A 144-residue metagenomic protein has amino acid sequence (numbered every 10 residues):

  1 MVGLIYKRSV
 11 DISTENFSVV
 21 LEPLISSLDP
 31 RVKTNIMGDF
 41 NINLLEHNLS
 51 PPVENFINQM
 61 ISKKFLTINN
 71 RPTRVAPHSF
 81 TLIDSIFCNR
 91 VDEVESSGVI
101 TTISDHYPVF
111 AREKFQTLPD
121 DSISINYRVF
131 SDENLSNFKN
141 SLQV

Functional and structural regions predicted by a protein language model:
M1, I83-S85, Y107-V109: Short beta-strand micro-motifs in enzyme catalytic cores
M1-V10, N35-M37: Active-site-proximal beta-strand elements of phosphoester/diester hydrolases
G3, T14-E15, E46, S96 (+1 more regions): Intrinsically disordered, low-complexity regions enriched in proline, serine, glycine and charged residues
I5, I68, A111: Hydrophobic residues at beta-strand termini and immediately following loops that shape nucleotide-binding pockets
K7-S9, N41-N43, D92-E93, Q116-L118: Short, solvent-exposed loop/turn segments at secondary-structure junctions
D11, T73-H78, I103-S104: A short acidic, often aromatic-flanked loop/helix-cap motif at beta-alpha or helix-coil junctions that lines enzyme
N16-V91: Metal-dependent phosphoesterases centered on the DNase I-like endonuclease/exonuclease/phosphatase
P30, R90-V144: Surface polyanion/phosphate-binding segment centered on an Asp-His-Pro turn
